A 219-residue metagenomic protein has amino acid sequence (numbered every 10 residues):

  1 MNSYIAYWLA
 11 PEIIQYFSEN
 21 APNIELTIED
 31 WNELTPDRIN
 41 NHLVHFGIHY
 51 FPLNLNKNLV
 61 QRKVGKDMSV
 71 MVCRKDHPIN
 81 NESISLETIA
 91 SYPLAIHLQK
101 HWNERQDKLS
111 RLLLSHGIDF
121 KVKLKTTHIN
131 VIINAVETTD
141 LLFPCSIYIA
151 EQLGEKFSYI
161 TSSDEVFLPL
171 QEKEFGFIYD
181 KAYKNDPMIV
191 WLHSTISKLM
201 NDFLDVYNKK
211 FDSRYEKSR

Functional and structural regions predicted by a protein language model:
M1-I14, S18-N20, I189-V190, K198-R219: N-terminal hydrophobic or amphipathic helices and topogenic motifs
M1-N54, T126: Central regulatory/effector-binding core of bacterial HTH transcription factors
W8, Y50, P93-H116, N185-P187 (+3 more regions): Secondary-structure junction motif
L9, I160-V206: A late-sequence structural motif
I13-N20, L43, R105-K121: Ligand-binding cleft/hinge of the Venus flytrap
F51-L53, K75, C145-I149: Short secondary-structure boundary segments
K57-R62, D67, V131-K181: Beta-alpha-beta core module
L59-A95: Flexible hinge/capping segments at coil-to-helix
